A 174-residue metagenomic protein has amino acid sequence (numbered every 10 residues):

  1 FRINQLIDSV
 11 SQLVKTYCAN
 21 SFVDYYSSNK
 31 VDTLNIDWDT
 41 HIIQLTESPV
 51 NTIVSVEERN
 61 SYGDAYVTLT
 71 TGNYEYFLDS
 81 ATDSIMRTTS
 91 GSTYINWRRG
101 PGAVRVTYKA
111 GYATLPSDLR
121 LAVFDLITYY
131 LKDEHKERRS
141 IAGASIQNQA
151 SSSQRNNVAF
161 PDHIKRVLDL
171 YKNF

Functional and structural regions predicted by a protein language model:
F1-F174: Divalent metal-cofactor coordination and adjacent catalytic microenvironments
